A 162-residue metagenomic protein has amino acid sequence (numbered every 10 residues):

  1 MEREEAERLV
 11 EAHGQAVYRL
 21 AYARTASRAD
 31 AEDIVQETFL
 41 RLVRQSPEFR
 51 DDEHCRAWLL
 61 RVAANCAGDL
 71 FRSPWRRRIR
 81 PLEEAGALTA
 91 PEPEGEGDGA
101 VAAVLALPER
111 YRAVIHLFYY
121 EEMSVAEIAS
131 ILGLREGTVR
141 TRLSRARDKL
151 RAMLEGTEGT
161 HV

Functional and structural regions predicted by a protein language model:
M1-R19, E32, V43: A short, charge-rich alpha-helical start-of-domain segment used by transcription regulators
H13, I34, R142-R145: Residues within the DNA-recognition helix of helix-turn-helix
R19, D33-L40, R44, E53-N65: Structural recognition of an alpha-helix C-terminal capping motif at a helix-to-coil junction
A29, A126, G137: Residues within helix-turn-helix
P47-R50, L60-L82, P93, R145: Arg/Lys-rich amphipathic alpha helix in sigma70-family domain 2
A64, G68, L132-G156: DNA-recognition helix of helix-turn-helix
D69, R77-V104, S124: Internal acidic/polar
V114-F118: A short pre-motif secondary-structure segment
